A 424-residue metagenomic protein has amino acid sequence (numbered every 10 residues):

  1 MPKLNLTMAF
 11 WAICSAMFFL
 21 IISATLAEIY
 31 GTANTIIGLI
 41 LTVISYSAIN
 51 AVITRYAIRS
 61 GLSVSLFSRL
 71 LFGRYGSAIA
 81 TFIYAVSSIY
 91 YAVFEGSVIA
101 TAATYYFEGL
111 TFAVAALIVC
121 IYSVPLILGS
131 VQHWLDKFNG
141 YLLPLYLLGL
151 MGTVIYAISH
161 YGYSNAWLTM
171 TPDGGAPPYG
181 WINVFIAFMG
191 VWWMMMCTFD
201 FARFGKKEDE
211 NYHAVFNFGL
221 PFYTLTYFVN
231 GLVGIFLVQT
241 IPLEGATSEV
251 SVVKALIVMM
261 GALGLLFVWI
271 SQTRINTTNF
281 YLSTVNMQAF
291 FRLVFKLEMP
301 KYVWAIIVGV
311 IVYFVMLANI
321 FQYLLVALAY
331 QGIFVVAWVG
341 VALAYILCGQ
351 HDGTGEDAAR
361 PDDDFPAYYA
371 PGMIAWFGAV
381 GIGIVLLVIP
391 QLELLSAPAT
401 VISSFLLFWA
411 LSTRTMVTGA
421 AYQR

Functional and structural regions predicted by a protein language model:
K3-L20, T153-Y161, M170-L237, V258-N279 (+1 more regions): Hydrophobic, membrane-embedded alpha-helices of multi-pass small-molecule transporters
A9-I13, T81-A85, Y106-S130, P144-I155 (+3 more regions): Transmembrane alpha-helical segments of multi-pass small-molecule transport proteins
A24-I29, R55, V98-E108, C120-L142 (+4 more regions): Membrane-water interface regions at transmembrane-helix termini and the short interhelical loops of multi-pass membrane
T25-T54, R69, G76-A78, G219 (+3 more regions): Extracellular loop-to-transmembrane helix junctions
G38-F72, I79-S87, S412-A421: Juxtamembrane transmembrane-helix boundary signature
S65-S68, G96-A115, K206, N279-I306 (+1 more regions): Helix-loop-helix connectors at the membrane interface of multi-pass transporters/channels
V114, I118-Y122, L126-S159, G219 (+2 more regions): Membrane-interface loop-to-helix entry segments
V339-L407, V417-R424: C-terminal membrane-solvent junction of multi-pass transporters and transport-like membrane proteins
